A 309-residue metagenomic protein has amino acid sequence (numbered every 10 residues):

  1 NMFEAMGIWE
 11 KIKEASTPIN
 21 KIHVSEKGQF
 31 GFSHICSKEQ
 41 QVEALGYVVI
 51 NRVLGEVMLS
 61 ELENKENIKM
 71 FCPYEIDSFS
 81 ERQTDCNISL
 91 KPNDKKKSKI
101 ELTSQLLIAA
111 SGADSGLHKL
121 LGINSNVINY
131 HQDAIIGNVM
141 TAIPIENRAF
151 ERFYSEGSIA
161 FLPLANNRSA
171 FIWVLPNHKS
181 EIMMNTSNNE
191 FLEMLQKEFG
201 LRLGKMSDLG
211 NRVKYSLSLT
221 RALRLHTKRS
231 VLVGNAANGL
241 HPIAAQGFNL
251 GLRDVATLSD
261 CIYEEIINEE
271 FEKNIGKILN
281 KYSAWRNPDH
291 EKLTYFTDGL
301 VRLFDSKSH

Functional and structural regions predicted by a protein language model:
N1-I19: Glycine-rich FAD cofactor-binding loop and adjacent beta-loop-alpha segment at the N-terminus of flavoprotein
F3, N93, K99-E101, L106-K205 (+2 more regions): Conserved FAD-binding catalytic core of PHBH/FMO-like flavoproteins
A15-L120, I128-D133: Conserved N-terminal helical subregion
I35-V42, L175, T297-L300: Short glycine/proline- and charge-enriched loop/turn segments that cap or connect secondary-structure elements
N51-G55, Q132, I136, F191-L192 (+3 more regions): A general structural signal for well-ordered alpha-helical segments in protein cores
Q83-T84, I145, G251: Pyridoxal 5′-phosphate
I182-I275: FAD/FMN-dependent oxidoreductases across multiple families
D260-H309: C-terminal helical "tail/cap" subdomain of flavin- and related membrane-associated enzymes
